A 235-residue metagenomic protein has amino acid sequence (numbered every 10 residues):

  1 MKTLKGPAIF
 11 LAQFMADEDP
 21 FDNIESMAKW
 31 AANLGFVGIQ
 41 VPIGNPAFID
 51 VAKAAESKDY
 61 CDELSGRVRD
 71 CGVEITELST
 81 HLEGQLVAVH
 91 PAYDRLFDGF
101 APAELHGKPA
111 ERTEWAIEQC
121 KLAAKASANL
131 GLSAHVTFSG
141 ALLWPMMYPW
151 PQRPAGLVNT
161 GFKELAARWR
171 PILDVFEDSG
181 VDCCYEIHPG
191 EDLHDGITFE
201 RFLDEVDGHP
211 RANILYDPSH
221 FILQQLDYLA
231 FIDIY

Functional and structural regions predicted by a protein language model:
K2-D22: Boundary/entry segment of secreted carbohydrate-active catalytic domains
T3-P7, M27-F36: A short, Lys/Arg-enriched amphipathic alpha-helix followed by its capping loop at the start of a domain
K5-A12, V37-V41, I75-T80, H135-T137 (+2 more regions): Hydrophobic faces of well-ordered beta-strands that scaffold small-molecule active sites in alpha/beta enzyme cores
Q13-M15, I43-A47, T80-G84, S139-L143 (+2 more regions): Active-site-proximal loop/turn and secondary-structure-junction residues that shape catalytic pockets, frequently
E18-D22, V51-A55, P149, Q225-D227: Short, solvent-exposed loop/turn segments at secondary-structure boundaries
F21, E25, K29-W30, R69-D70 (+3 more regions): Active-site acidic/histidine proton-transfer and metal-coordination neighborhood in alpha/beta enzyme cores
V41-G66, G84, S139-M146: Glycine-rich, proline-tolerant flexible connector loops at the mouths of alpha/beta enzymes
E205, Q224-Y235: A short alpha/beta connector and helix-capping loop motif
